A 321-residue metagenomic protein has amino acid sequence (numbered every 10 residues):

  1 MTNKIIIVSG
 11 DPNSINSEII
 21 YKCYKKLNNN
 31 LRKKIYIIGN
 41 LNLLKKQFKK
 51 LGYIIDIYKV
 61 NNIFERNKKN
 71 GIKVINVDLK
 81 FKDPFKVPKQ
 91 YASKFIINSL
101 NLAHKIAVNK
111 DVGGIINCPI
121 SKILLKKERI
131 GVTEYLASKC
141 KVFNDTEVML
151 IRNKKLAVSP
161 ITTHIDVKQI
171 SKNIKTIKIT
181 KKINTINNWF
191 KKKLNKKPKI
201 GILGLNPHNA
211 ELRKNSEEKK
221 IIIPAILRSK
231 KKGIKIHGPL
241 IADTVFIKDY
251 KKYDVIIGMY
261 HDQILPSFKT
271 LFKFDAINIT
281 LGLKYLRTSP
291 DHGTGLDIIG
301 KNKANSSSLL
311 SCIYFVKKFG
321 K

Functional and structural regions predicted by a protein language model:
M1-K321: Anion-binding alpha/beta catalytic cores of soluble intermediary-metabolism enzymes, centered on
